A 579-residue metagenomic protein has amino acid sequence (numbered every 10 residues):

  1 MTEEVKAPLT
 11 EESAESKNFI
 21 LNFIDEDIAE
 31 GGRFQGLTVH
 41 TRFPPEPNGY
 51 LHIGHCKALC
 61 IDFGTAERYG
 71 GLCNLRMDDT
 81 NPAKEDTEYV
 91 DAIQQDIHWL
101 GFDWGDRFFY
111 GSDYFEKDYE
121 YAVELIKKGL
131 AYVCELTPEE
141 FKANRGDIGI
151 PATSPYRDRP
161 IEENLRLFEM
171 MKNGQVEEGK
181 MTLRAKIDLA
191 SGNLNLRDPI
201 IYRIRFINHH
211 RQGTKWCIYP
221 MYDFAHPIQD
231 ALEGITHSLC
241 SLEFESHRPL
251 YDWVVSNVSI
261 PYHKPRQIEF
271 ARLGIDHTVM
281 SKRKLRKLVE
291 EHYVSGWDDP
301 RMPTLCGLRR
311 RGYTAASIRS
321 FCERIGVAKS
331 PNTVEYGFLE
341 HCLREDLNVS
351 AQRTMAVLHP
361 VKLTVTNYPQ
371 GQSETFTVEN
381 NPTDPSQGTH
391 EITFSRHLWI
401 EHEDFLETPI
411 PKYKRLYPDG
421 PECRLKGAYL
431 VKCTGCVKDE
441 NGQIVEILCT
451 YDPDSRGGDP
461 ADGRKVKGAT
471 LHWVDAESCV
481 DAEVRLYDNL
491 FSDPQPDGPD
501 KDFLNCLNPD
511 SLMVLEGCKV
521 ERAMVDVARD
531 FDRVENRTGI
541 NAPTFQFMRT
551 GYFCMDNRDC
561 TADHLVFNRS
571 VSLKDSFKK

Functional and structural regions predicted by a protein language model:
M1-E15: Basic/polar N-terminal segments that are highly enriched at the extreme N-terminus, encompassing both cleavable
S13-I24, A29-Q94, H209-S241: N-terminal catalytic cores of NTP/NDP-binding nucleotidyl/phosphoryl-transfer enzymes
E30-Q35, G64-L72, H98-G105, A231 (+2 more regions): Secondary-structure transition/capping motifs at alpha-helix termini and the adjoining loop/turn into the next element
P44-P47, R76-K84, D106-E116, E139 (+5 more regions): Conserved short loop/turn motifs at secondary-structure junctions
L75, D79-N81, E124-L285, L343 (+2 more regions): Active-site cores that bind ATP or allylic diphosphates and position pyrophosphate for catalysis
Y89-F115, Y121-A122, G129-Y132: A glycine-rich helix N-cap at a beta->alpha junction
F244-R248, D252-V254, R319, E323-I325 (+1 more regions): Core subunits and conserved enzymes of cellular information-processing and envelope-translocation systems across
H263-C342: Long, charged, mostly alpha-helical binding arms that flank functional sites
